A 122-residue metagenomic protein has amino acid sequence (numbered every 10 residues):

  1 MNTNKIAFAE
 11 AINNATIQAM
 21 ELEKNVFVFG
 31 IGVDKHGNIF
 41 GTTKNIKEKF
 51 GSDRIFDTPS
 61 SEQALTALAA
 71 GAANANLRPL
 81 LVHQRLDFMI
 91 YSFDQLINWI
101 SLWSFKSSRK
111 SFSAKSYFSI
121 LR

Functional and structural regions predicted by a protein language model:
M1-R122: Thiamine diphosphate
